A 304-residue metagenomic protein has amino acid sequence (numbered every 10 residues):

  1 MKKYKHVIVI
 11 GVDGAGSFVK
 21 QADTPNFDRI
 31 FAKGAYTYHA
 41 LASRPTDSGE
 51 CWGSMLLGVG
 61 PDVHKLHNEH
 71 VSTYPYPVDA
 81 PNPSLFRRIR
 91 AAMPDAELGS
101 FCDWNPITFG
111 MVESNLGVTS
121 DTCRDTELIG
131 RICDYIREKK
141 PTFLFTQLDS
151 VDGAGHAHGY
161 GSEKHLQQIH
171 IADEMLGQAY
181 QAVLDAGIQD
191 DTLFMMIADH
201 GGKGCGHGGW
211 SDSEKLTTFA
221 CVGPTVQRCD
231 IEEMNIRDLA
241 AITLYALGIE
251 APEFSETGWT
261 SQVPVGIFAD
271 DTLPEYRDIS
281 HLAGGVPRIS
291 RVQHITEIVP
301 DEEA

Functional and structural regions predicted by a protein language model:
M1-A304: Feature captures the catalytic ectodomains and active-site-proximal regions of enzymes that hydrolyze or transfer
